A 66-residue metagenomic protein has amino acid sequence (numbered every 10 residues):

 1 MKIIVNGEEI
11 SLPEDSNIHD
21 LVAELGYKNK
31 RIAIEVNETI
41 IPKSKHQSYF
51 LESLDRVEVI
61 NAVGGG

Functional and structural regions predicted by a protein language model:
S16-G26: Short amphipathic, charge-patterned alpha-helical segments
I41-H46: Short alpha-helix capping/helix-loop boundary micro-motifs
